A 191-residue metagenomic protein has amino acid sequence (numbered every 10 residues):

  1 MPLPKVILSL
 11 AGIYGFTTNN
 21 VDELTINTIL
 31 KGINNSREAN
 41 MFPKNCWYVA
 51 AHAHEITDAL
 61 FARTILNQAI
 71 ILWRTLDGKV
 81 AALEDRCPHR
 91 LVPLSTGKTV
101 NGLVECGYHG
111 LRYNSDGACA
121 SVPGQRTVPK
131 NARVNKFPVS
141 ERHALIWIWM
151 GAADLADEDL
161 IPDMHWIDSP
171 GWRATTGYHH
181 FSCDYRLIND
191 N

Functional and structural regions predicted by a protein language model:
M1-V80, V100, R112-N191: Rieske [2Fe-2S] iron-sulfur-binding subdomain
A81-E84, L103: Residues immediately within or flanking Cys/His clusters that coordinate Zn2+ in small zinc-binding modules
C87, C106: Short cysteine-rich clusters marking metal-coordination/redox-active sites
R90, H109: Short Cys/His-rich metal-coordination motifs, predominantly Zn2+-binding knuckles/fingers
V92-T96: Conserved HGGG/HGGXW glycine-rich cap/lid loop of the alpha/beta-hydrolase fold
